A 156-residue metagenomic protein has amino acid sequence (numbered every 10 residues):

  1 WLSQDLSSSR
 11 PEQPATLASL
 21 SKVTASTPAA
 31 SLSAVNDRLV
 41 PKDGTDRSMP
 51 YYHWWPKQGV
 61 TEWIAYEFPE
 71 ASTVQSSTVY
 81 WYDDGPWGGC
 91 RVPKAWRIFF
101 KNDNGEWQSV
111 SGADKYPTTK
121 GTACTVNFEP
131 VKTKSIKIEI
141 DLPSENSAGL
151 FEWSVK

Functional and structural regions predicted by a protein language model:
W1-L2, T45-S111, K120-K156: Aromatic, loop-rich ligand-recognition surfaces of beta-strand-rich domains
S3-T45: Predominantly extracellular/luminal regions of secreted and cell-surface proteins, especially disulfide-bonded
S9-E12, S26, L39, S48 (+4 more regions): Selective for proline/serine-rich intrinsically disordered segments in cytosolic/nuclear regulatory regions
A25-P28, G112-K120: Short, solvent-exposed aromatic-acidic interface loops
